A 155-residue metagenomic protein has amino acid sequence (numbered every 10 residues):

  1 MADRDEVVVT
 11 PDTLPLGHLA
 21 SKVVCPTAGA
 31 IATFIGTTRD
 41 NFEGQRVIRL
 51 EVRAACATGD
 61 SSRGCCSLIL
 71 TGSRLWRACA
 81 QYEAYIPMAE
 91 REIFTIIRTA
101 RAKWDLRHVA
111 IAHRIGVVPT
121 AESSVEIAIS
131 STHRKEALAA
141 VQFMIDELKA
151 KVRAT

Functional and structural regions predicted by a protein language model:
M1-S123, S130-T155: N-terminal, polar/charged subdomain of small-to-medium soluble alpha/beta proteins
